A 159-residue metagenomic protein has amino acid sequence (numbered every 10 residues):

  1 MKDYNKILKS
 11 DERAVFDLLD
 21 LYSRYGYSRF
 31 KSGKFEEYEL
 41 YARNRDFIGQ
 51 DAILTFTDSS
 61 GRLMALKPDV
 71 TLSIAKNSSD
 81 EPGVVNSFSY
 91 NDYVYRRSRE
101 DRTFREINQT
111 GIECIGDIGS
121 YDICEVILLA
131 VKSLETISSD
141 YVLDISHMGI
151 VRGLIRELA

Functional and structural regions predicted by a protein language model:
M1-A159: TRNA-recognition modules of translation machinery and tRNA-sensing kinases, especially anticodon-binding
